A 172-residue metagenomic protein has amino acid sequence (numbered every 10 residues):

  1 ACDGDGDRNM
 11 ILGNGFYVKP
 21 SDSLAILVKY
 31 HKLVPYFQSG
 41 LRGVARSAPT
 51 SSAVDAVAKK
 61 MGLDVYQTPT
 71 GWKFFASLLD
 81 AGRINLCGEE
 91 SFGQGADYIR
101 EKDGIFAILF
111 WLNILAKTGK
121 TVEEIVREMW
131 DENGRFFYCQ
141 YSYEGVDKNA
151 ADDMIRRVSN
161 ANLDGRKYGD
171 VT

Functional and structural regions predicted by a protein language model:
A1-I11: N-terminal small/polar loop signature for handling phosphorylated ligands or for N-terminal nucleophile
D3-G4, F16-D22, I99-G104: Short glycine/threonine-rich catalytic loop with a Thr-x-Gly-x-Asp
G6, H31-Y36, V57: Glycine-rich, acidic loop regions that bind phosphate or pyrophosphate groups
I11-N14, S39-T172: Phosphate-binding and adjacent anionic-ligand microenvironments
F16-P35, A107-N113: Gly/Ser/Thr-rich active-site loops/lids in small-molecule metabolic enzymes that frequently grip phosphoryl groups
